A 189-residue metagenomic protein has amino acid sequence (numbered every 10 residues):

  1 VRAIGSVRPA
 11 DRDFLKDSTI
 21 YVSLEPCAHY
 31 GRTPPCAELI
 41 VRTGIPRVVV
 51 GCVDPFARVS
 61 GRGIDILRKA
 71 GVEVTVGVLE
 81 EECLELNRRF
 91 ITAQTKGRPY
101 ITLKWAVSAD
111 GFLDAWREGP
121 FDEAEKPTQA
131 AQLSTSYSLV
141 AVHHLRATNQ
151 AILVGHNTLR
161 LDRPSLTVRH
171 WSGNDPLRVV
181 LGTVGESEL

Functional and structural regions predicted by a protein language model:
V1-E82, L177: Zn2+-dependent cytidine deaminase-like catalytic core
R2-P9, P34-A37, N87-R89, S138-A141 (+1 more regions): A generic local structural motif
G51-V53, C83, Y100-I101, L145: Generic hydrophobic-segment detector
C52, N87, R117: Short, flexible helix/strand-to-coil boundary loops that buttress conserved ligand/catalytic motifs in alpha/beta
V59-S60, E85-L86, E188-L189: Short, charged, surface-exposed secondary-structure boundary motifs
G77-Q94: Short, structured interface segments
F90-K96, Y100-L189: Active-site ligand-binding patch in enzyme domains
